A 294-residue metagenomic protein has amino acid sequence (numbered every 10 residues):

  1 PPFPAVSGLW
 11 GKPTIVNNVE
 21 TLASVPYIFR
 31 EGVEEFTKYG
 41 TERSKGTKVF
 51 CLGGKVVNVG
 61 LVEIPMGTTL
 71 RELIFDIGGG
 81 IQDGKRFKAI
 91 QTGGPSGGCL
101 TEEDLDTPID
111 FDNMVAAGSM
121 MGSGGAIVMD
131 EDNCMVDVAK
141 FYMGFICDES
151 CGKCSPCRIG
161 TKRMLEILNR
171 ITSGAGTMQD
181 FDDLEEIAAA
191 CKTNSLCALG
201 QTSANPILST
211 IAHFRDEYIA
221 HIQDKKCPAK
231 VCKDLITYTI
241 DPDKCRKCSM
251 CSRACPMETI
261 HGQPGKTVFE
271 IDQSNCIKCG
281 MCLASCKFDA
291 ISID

Functional and structural regions predicted by a protein language model:
P1, P108-T237, P242, G262-V268 (+1 more regions): Ferredoxin-type iron-sulfur electron-transfer modules in oxidoreductases and energy-metabolism complexes
P1-M66, G78: Hydrophobic alpha-helical positions that pack around
A5-L9, T41-S44, G54-V56, Q82-G84 (+4 more regions): Solvent-exposed alpha-helices and their adjacent loops that cap or buttress functional pockets in soluble metabolic
G11-T14, T21-A23, G46-F50, N58-V62 (+12 more regions): Structural beta-strand/beta-sheet cores of well-ordered domains, especially the beta-sheet scaffolds that support
G67-Q82: Short amphipathic, charge-patterned alpha-helical segments
I81-A116, A212: Terminal amphipathic helices with adjacent charged low-complexity linkers/tails
P156-K162, M250-V268, M281-D294: Iron-sulfur cluster-binding cysteine motifs and their immediate structural context in ferredoxin-like electron-transfer
